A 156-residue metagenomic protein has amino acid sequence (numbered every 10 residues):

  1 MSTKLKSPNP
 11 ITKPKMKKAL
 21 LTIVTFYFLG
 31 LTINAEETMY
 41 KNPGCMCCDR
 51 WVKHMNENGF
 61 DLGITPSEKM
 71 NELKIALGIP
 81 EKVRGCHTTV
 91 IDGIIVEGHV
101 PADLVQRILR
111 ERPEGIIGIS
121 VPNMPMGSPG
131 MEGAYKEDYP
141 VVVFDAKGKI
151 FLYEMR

Functional and structural regions predicted by a protein language model:
M1-M16: N-terminal secretory signal peptides that target proteins for export/translocation
A19-G30: Bacterial N-terminal signal peptides
L31-A35: Sec/Tat signal peptide C-region and signal peptidase I cleavage site
E36-H54, N58: Local sequence-structure signature of Cys/Sec-based thiol-disulfide redox active-site neighborhoods
V52-T65, I95-V96: Iron-sulfur (Fe-S) cluster-binding segments and ferredoxin-like electron-carrier domains, especially [2Fe-2S]
K69-L77: N-terminal post-signal-peptidase region of extra-cytosolic proteins
A76, K82-R156: Thiol/selenol-based redox catalytic cores and closely related redox-interacting motifs
